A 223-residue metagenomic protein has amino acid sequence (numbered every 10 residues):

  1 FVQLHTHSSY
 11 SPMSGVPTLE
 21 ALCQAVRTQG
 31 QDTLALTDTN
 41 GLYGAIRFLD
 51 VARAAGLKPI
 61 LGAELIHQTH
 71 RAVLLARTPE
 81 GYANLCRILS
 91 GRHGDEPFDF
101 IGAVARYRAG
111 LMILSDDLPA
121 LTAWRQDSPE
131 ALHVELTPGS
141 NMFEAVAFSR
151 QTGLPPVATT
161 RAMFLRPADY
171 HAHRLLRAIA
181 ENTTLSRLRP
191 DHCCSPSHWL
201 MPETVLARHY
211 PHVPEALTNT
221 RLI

Functional and structural regions predicted by a protein language model:
F1-Y10, T18, L22-T33, L57-H133 (+1 more regions): Conserved active-site carboxylates
V2, A35, P156-A158: Residue-level marker for buried hydrophobic side chains located in beta-strands that build the well-ordered beta-sheet
G15-L19, G41-V51, G139-V146: Active-site-adjacent beta->alpha loops and helix N-cap segments on the catalytic face of soluble alpha/beta enzymes
N40, I66, M163: Catalytic metal-binding/acid-base residues of hydrolase active sites
L42-L57, Y170-R174: Glycine-rich loop at the start of a catalytic domain that most often binds anionic cofactors/ligands
R125-F148: Active-site gating/metal-coordination segments in enzymes
P155-A168: Short acidic/histidine-rich active-site segments
